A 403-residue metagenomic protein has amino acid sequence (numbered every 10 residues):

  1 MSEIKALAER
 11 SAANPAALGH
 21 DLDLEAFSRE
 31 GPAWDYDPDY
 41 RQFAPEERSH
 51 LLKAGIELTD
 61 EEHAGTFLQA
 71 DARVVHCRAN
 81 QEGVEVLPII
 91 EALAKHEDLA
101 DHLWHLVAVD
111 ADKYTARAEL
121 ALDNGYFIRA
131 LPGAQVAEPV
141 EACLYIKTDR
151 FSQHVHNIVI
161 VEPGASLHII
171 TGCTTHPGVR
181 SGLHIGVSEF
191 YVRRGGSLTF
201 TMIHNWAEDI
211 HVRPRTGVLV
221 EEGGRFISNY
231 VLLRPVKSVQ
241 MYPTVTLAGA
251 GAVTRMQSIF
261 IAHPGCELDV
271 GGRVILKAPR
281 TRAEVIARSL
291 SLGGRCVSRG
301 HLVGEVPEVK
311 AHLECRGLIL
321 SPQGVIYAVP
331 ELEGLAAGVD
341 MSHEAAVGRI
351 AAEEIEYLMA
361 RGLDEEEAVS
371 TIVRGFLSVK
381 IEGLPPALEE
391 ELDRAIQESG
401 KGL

Functional and structural regions predicted by a protein language model:
M1-A108, T115-R117: Long, low-complexity, mixed-charge
E3-R10, W104-L363, L377-V379, G383-L403: Conserved beta-strand/loop scaffold segments within soluble protein domains that form the structured core and edges
A368: Extracellular glycan-modifying ectodomains
